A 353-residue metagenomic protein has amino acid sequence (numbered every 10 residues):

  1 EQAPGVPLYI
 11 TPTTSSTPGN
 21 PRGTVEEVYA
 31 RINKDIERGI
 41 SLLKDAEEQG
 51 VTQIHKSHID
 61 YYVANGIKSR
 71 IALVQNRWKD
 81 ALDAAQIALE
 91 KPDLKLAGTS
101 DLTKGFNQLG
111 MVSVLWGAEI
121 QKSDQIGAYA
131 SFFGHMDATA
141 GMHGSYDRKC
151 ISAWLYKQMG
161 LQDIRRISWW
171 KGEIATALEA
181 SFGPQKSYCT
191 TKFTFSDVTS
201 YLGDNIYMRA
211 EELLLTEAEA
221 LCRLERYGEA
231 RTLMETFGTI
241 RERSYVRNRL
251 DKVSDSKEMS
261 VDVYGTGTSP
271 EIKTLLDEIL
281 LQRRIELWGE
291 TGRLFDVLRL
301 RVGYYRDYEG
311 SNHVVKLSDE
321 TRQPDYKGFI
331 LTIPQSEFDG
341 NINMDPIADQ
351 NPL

Functional and structural regions predicted by a protein language model:
E1-G134, Q158-L353: Acidic/polar-rich alpha-helix caps and helix-coil junctions
D137-A153: Short, cationic low-complexity segments
